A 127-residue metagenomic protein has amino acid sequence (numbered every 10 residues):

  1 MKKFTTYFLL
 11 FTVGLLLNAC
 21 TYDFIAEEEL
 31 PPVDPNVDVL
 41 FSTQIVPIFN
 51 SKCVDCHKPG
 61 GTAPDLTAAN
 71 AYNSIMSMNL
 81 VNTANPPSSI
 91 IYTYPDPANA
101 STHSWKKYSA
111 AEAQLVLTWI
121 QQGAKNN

Functional and structural regions predicted by a protein language model:
M1-C20: Sec-dependent bacterial lipoprotein signal peptides
C20-N127: Aromatic- and Gly/Pro-enriched helix-to-coil junctions and flexible linker segments
